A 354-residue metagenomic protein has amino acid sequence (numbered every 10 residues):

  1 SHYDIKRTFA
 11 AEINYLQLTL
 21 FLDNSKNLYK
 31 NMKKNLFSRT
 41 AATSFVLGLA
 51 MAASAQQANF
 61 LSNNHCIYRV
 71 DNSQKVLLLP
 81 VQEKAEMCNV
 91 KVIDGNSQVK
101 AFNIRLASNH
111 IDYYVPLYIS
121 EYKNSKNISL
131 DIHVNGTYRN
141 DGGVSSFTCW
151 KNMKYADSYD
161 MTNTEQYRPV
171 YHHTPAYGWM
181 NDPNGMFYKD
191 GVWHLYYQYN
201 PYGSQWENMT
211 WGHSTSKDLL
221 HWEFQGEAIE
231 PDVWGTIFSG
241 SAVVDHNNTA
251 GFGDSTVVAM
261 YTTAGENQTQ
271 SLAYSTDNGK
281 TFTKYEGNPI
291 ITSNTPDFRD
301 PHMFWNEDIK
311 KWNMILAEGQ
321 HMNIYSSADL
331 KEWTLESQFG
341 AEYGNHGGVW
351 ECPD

Functional and structural regions predicted by a protein language model:
S1-D4, T8, Y15-A58: Bacterial Sec-dependent N-terminal signal peptides
E12-Y15, T43, F147, Y167: Low-complexity, intrinsically disordered regions enriched in charged/polar residues
Q57-P301, W305-D354: Beta-rich carbohydrate-recognition and catalytic domains
